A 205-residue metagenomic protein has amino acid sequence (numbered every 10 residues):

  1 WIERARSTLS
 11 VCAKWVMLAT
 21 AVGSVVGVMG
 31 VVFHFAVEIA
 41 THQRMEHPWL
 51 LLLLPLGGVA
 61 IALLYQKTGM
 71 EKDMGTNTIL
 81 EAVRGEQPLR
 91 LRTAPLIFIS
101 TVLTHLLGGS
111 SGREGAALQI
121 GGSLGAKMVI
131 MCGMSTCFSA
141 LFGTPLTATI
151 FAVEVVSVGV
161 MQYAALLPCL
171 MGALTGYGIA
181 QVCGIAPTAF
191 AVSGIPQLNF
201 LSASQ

Functional and structural regions predicted by a protein language model:
W1-Q205: Alpha-helical transmembrane segments and immediately membrane-proximal extracytoplasmic
